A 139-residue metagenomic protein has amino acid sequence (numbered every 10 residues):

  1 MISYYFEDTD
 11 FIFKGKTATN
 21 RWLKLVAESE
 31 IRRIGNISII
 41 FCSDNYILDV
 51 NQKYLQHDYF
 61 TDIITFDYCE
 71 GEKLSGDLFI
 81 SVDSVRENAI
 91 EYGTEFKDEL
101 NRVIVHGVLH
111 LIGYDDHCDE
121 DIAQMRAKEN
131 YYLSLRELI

Functional and structural regions predicted by a protein language model:
M1-N101, I112-I139: An acidic/histidine-cluster motif and surrounding catalytic segment that typifies divalent-metal-assisted enzyme active
L109: Conserved ATP-binding N-box helix of the HATPase_c
